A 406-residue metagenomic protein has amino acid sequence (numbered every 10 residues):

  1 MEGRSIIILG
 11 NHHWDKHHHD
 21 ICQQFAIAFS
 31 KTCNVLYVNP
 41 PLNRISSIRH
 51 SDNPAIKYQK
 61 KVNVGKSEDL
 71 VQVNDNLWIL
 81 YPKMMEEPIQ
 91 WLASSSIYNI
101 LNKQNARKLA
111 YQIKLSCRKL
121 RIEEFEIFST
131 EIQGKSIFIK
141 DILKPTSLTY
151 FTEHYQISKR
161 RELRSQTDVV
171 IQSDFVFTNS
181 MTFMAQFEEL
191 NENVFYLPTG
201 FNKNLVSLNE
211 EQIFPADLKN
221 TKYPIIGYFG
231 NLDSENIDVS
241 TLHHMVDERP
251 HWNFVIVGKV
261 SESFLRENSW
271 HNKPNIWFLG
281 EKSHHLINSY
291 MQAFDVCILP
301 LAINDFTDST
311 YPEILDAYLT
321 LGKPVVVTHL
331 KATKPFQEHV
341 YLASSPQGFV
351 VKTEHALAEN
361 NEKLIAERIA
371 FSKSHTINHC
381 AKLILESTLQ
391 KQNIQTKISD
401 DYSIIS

Functional and structural regions predicted by a protein language model:
M1-G3, R121, E210-I225: Nucleotide-sugar donor-binding and catalytic loop/hinge architecture of NDP-sugar-dependent glycosyltransferases
K16-D20, S289, C297-T320, V326-E338: Nucleotide-sugar-dependent
F25, K108-K119, K159-V176: Membrane-proximal helix-turn-helix segments that form the acceptor-binding/catalytic region of lipid-linked
T182, G200, N209: Carbohydrate-associated surface elements
L218-N236, H243: Conserved donor-binding/catalytic core segment of Leloir-type glycosyltransferases
G258, F264-N288: Nucleotide-activated donor-binding/catalytic signature segment of Leloir-type glycosyltransferases, i.e., the conserved
K334-H355: Change "using UDP/GDP/dTDP sugars" to "using nucleotide sugars
N361-K397: A charged, aromatic-enriched C-terminal amphipathic alpha-helix characteristic of glycosyltransferases across folds
